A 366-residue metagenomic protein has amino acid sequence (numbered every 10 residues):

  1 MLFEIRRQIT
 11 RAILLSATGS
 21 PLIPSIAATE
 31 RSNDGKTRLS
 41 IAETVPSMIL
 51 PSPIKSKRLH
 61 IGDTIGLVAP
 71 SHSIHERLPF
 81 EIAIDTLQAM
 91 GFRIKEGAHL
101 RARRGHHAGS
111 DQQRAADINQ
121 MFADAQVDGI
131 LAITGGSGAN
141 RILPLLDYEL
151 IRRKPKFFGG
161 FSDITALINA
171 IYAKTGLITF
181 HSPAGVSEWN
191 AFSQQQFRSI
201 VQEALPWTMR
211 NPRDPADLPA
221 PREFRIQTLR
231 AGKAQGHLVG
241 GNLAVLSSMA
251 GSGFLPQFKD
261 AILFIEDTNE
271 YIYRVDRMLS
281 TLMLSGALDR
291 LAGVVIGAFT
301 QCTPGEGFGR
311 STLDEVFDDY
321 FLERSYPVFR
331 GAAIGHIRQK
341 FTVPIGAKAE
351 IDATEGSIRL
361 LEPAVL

Functional and structural regions predicted by a protein language model:
L2-F3, R7-A28: N-terminal export signals
I26, L39-Q126: ATP/NTP phosphate-donor binding region
L131-N140, F161: N-terminal glycine-rich "phosphate-gripper" loop used for MgATP/nucleotide binding and carboxylate activation
L146-A170, I178-G185: Short, acidic/small-residue loops that bind anionic groups at enzyme active sites
R152-F157, T175-L177, L291-A292, E323-Y326: A short helix->loop->beta-strand "cap" motif at the edges of active sites that frequently abuts
T179-A244: Conserved anion/nucleotide-ligand pocket segment
L238-D276: Oxyanion-binding "anion nests"
R274-L366: C-terminal active-site/capping subdomain that shapes the small-molecule cofactor and substrate pocket of enzyme
